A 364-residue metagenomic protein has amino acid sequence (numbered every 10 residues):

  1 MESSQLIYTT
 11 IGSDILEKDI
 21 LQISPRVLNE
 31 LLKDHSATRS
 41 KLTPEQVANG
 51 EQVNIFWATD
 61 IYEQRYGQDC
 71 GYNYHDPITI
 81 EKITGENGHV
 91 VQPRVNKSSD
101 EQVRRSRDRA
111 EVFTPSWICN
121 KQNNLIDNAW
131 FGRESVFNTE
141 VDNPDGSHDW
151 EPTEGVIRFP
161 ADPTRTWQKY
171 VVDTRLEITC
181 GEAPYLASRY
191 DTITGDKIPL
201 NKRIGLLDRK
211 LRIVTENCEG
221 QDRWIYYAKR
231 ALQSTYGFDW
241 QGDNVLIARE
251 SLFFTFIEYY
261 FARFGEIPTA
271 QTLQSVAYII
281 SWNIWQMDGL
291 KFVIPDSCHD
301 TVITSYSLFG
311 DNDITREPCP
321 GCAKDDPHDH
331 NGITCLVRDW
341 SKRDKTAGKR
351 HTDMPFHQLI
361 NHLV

Functional and structural regions predicted by a protein language model:
M1-A187, D243, L290: Preference for the N-terminal adenyl/adenosyl cofactor-binding alpha/beta module
E30, K82, N124, E250 (+2 more regions): Charged/polar, solvent-exposed surface patches and flexible loops
K33, A37, G85, F131 (+7 more regions): Generic surface-pattern signal
A37, C119, L246, P295 (+1 more regions): A generic structural micro-environment signature that highlights single residues at secondary-structure boundaries
K41-I78, T304-V364: Long, low-complexity, polar/charged, intrinsically disordered or flexibly structured peripheral segments
W130-F292: Conserved S-adenosyl-L-methionine
F292, D296-S307: Short, surface-exposed amphipathic charged segments that create phosphate/polyanion-binding patches used for binding
